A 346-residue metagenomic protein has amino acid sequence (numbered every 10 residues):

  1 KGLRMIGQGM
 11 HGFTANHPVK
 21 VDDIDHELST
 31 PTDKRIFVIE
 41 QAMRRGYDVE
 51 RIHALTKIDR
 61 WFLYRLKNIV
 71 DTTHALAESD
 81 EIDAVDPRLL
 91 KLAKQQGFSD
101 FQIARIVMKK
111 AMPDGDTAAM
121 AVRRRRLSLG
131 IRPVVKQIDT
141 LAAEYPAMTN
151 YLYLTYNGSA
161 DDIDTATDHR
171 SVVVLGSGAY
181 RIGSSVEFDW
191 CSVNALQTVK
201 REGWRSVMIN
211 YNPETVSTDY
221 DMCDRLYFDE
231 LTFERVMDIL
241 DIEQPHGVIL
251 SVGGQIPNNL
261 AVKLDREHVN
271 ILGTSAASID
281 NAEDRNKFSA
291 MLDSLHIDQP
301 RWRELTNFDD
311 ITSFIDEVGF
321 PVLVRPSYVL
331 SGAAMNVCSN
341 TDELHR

Functional and structural regions predicted by a protein language model:
R4-A15, Y64-L66, P133-I138: Short arginine-rich
G9-L28, T32-V38, A42-R51, L55-T56: Long, amphipathic alpha-helical stalk/connector segments used for oligomerization, subunit docking, or mechanical
K20-D25, D33, V38, R51 (+3 more regions): N-terminal beta-alpha lobe that positions the nucleotide/phosphoryl donor in ATP/NTP-coupled carboxylate activation
M43, A93-K94: Short helix-to-turn junction characteristic of helix-turn-helix DNA-binding domains, especially the helix
I58-W61, K67-D71: Active/binding-pocket-proximal capping segment
